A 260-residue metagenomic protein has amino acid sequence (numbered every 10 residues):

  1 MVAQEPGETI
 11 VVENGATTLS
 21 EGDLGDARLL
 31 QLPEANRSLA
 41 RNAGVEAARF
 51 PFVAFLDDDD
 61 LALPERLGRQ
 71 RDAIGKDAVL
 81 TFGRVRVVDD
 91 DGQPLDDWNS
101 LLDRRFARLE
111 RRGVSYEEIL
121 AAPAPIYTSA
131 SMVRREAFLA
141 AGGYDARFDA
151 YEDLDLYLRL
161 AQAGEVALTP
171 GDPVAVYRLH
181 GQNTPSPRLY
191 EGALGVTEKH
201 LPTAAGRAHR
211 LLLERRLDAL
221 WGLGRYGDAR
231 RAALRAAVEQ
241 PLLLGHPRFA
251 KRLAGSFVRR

Functional and structural regions predicted by a protein language model:
M1-E8: Short, acidic, metal-binding catalytic loop of nucleotide-sugar glycosyltransferases
Q4, E13-E21, D57: A conserved acidic beta->alpha catalytic loop
T17-G25, L61, E65: Acidic helix N-cap motif at the loop->helix transition within catalytic regions of sugar-transfer enzymes
E21-L39, A43-R49: Conserved donor nucleotide-binding strand/loop of the catalytic core
D26, E34-L39, L67-A73, D77-A137: Flexible acidic/His/Gly-enriched loops in nucleotide-sugar-dependent glycosyltransferase catalytic domains
V53: Short aromatic/hydrophobic "clamp" motif used to bind/position activated sugar donors
A107-Y190: Conserved nucleotide-sugar donor-binding catalytic segment
E165, P173-L211, D228-V238: Catalytic core of nucleotide-sugar-dependent glycosyltransferases
